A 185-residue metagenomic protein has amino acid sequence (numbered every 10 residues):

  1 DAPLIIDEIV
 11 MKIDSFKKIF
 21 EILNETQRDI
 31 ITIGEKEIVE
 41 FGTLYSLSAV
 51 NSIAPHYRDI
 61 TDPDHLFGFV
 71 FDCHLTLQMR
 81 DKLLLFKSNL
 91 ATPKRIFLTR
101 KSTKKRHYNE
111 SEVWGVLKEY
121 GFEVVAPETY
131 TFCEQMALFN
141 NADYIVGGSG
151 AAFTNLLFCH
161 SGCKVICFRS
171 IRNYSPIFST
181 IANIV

Functional and structural regions predicted by a protein language model:
D1-V185: The feature primarily captures lumenal catalytic ectodomains of type II secretory-pathway glycosyltransferases
